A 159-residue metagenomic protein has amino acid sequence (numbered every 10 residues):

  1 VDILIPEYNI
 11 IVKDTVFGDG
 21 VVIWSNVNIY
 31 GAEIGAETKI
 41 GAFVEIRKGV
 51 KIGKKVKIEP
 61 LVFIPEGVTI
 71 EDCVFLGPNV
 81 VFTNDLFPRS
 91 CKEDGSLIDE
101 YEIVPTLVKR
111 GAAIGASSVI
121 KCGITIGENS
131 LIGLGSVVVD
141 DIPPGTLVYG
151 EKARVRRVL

Functional and structural regions predicted by a protein language model:
D2-K13, I23-T125, E151-L159: Flexible, glycine/small-residue-enriched loop-and-beta-strand segment within the central core of proteins
V80, D140, P144-T146, R154: Glycine-centered loop/turn positions within well-structured domains that cap or flank conserved ligand/cofactor-binding
T125-D141, L147: C-terminal/domain-terminus segments
